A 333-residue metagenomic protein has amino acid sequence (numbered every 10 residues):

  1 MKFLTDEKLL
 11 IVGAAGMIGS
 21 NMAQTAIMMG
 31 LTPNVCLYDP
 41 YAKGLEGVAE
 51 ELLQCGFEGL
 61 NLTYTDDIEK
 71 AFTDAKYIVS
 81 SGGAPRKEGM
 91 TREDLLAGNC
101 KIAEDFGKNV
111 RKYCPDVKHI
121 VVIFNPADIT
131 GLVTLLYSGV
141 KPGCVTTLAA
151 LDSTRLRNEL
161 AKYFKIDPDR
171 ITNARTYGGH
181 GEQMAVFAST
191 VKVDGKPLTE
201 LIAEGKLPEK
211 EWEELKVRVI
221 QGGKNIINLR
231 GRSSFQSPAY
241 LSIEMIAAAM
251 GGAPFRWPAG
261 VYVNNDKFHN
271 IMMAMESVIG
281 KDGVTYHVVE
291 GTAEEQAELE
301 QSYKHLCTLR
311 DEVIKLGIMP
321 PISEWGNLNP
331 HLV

Functional and structural regions predicted by a protein language model:
D6, L31-A75, D311-I318: Conserved N-terminal Rossmann-fold NAD(P) cofactor-binding segment
I11-V12, L37: Hydrophobic Val/Ile/Leu positions in short beta-strands of Rossmann-like dinucleotide-binding domains
A15: Conserved glycine-rich cofactor-binding loop
G19-S20: N-terminal Rossmann-fold NAD(P) dinucleotide-binding loop
M28-N34, G139-P142: Conserved S-adenosyl-L-methionine
C55-H119: Rossmann-like NAD(P)-binding element
T91-E159: Rossmann-like NAD(P)(H) cofactor-binding subdomain of soluble oxidoreductases
S138-G143, S153-V333: C-terminal substrate-binding/catalytic lobe of Rossmann-fold NAD(P)-dependent dehydrogenases
